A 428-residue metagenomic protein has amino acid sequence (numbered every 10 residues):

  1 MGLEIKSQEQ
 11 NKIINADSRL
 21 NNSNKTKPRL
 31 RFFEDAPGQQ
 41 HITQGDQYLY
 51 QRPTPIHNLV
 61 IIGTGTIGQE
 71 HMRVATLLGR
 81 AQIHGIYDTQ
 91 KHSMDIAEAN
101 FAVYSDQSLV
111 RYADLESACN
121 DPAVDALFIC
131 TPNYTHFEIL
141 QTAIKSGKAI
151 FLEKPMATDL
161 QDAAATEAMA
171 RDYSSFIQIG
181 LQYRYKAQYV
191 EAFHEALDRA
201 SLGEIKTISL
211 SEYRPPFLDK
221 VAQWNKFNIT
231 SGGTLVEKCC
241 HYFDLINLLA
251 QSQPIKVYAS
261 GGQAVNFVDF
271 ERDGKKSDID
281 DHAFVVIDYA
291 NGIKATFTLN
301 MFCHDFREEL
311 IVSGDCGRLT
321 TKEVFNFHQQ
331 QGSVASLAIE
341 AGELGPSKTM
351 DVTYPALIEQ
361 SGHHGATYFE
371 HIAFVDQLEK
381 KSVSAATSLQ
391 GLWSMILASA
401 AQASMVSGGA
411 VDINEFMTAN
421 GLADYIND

Functional and structural regions predicted by a protein language model:
G2-L3, N15-Y104: N-terminal Rossmann-like dinucleotide-binding module
P28-G45, L49-Y50, Q182, N266-D280 (+7 more regions): C-terminal glycine/acidic-rich active-site capping loop/insertion
L109-N120: Short acidic low-complexity segments
D121, D125-Y185: Beta-strand-loop-alpha-helix segment that lines the small-molecule cofactor/substrate pocket of alpha/beta enzymes
C130-T131, Y289, T298, G314: Short, well-ordered coil/turn residues at beta-beta hairpins and beta-strand->alpha-helix junctions within
Y183-K276, G408: Predominantly a Rossmann-like dinucleotide-binding segment in NAD(P)-dependent oxidoreductases
C240, T298-F306: Glycine-rich phosphate/pyrophosphate-binding beta-alpha loops
